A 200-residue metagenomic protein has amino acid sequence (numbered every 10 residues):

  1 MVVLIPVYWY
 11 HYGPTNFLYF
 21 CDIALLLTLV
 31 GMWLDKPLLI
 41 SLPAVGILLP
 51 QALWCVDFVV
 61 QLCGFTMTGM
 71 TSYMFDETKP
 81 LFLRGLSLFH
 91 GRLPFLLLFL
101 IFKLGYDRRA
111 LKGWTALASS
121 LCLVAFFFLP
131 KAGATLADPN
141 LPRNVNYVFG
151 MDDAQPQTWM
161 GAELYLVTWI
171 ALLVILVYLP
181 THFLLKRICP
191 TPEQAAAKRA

Functional and structural regions predicted by a protein language model:
M1-P6, L48-D57, A118-P130: Aromatic-anchored segments of alpha-helical transmembrane domains
I5-P14: Short, hydrophobic transmembrane alpha-helix segments
G13-F20, L38-P43, A110-G113: Short, aromatic-rich membrane-interface segments at the entry and exit of alpha-helical transmembrane domains
F17-V30, L88-L93: Membrane-embedded alpha-helical segments of multi-pass membrane proteins, especially the transmembrane helices
V45, L49, L53-A118: Membrane-proximal helix-loop-helix units in multi-pass membrane proteins
L86-R92, L111-G133, P139-N146: Alpha-helical membrane segments in multi-pass integral membrane proteins
G133-Y178: Membrane-interface transmembrane-helix boundary segments in multi-pass integral membrane proteins
P180-R199: Membrane-interface capping segments at transmembrane-helix boundaries
